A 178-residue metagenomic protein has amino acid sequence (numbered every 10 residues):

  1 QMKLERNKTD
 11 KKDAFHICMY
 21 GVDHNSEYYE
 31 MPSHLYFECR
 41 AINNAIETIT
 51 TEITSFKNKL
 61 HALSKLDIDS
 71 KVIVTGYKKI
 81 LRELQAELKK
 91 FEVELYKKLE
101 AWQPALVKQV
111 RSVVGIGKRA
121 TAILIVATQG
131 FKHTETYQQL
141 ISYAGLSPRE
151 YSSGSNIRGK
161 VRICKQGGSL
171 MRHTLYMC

Functional and structural regions predicted by a protein language model:
Q1-S112: Long, charge-rich intrinsically disordered scaffolds of nucleic-acid metabolism proteins
D13-H16, G117, T136: A diffuse structural propensity rather than consistent per-protein peaks
E27, I116, L146-S147: A general structural signal for well-ordered secondary-structure junctions
N44-T54, Q85-K89, V114-I123, S153-R158 (+1 more regions): Short, charged low-complexity intrinsically disordered segments located at boundaries of structured domains
I49, A105-Q129, L140-Y143: Helix-hairpin-helix
G76, I80, E87, W102 (+5 more regions): Alpha-helix N-cap/loop-to-helix boundary motif
L99-W102, A120, E150: Short acidic alpha-helix initiation/capping motifs at coil-to-helix transition points, especially at protein N-termini
A122-C178: Phosphate-backbone recognition surface of nucleic-acid-processing proteins
